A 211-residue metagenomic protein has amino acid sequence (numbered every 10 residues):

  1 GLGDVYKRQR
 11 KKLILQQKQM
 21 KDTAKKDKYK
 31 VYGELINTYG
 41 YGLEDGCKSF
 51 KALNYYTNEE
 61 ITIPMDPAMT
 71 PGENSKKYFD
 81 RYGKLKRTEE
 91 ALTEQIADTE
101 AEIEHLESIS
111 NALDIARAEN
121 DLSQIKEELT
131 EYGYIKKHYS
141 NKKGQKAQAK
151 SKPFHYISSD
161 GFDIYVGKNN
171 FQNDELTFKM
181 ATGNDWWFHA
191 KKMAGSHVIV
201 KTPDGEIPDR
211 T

Functional and structural regions predicted by a protein language model:
G1-T211: Extended, highly charged segments
